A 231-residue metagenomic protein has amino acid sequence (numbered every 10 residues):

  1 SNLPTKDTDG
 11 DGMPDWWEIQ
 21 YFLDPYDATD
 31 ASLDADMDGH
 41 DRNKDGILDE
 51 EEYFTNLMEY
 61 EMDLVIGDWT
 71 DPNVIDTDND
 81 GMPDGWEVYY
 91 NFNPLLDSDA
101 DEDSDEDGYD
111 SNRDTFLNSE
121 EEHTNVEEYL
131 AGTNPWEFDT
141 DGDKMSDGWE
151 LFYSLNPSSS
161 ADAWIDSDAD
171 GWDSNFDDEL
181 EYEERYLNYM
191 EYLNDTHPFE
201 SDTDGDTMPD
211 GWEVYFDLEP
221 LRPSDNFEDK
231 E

Functional and structural regions predicted by a protein language model:
S1-E231: Extracellular calcium-associated, cysteine-rich motifs in secreted modular proteins
